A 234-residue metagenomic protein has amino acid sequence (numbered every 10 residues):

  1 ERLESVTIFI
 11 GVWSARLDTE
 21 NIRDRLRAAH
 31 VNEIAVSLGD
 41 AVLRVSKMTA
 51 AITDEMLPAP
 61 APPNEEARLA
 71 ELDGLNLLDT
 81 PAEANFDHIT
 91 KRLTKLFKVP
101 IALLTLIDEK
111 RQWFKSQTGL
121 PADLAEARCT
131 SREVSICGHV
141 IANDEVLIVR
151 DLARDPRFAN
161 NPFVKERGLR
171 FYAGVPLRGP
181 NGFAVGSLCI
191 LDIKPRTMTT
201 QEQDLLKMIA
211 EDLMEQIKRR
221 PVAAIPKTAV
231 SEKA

Functional and structural regions predicted by a protein language model:
L3-M56: Peripheral docking tails and interdomain loops at the edges of cofactor- or intermediate-handling domains
A28, K95-K98, A142: Solvent-exposed polar/charged
V31, V99, L169, V185-S187: A structural motif
D54-R132, M208, R219-I225, E232-A234: Intrinsically disordered, low-complexity terminal regulatory regions
I101, I107-Q117, A122-R170: Regulatory sensory and allosteric helical modules in signal-transduction proteins and certain transcription factors
R170-G179: A short, aliphatic-rich beta-strand micro-motif
N181-D192: Sensory beta-strand/linker motifs that couple input domains to effectors
L191-K233: Juxtadomain coupling helices with adjacent low-complexity linkers
